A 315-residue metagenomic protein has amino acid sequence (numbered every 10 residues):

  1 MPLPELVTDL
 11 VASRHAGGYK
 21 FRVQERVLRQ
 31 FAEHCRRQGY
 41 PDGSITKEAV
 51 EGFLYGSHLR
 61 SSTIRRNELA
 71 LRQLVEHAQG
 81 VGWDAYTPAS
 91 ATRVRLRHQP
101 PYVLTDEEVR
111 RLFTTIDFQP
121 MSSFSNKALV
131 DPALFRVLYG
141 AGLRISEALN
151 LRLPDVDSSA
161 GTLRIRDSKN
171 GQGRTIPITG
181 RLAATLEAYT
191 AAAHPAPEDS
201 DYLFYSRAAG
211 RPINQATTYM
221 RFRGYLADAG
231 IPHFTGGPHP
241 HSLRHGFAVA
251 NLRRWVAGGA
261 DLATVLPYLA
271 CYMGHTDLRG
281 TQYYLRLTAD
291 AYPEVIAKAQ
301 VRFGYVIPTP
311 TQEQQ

Functional and structural regions predicted by a protein language model:
M1-Q315: Conserved catalytic core of the tyrosine transesterase superfamily
